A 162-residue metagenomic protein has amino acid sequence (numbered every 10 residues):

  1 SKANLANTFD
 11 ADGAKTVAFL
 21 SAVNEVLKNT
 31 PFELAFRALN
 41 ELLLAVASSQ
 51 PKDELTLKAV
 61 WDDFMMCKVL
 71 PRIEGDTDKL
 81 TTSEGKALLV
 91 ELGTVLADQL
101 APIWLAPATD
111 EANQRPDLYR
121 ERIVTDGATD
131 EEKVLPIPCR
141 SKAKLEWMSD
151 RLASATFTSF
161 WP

Functional and structural regions predicted by a protein language model:
S1-P162: C-terminal regulatory/interaction module of P-loop NTP-utilizing enzymes
